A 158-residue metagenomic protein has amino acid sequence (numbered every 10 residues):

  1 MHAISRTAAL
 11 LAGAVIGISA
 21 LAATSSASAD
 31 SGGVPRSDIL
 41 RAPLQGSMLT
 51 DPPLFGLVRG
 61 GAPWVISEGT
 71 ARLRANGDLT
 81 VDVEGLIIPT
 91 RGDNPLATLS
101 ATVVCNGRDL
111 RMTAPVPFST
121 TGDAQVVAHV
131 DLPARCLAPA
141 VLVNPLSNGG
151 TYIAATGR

Functional and structural regions predicted by a protein language model:
H2-A27: Secretory targeting and sorting signals
A20, A62, R72-R74, G92 (+1 more regions): Sterically constrained small-residue positions within well-ordered secondary structures of folded domains
A29-A75: Transition segment at domain starts
A29-S31, V65, S100-N106, A128: Mature extracytoplasmic/periplasmic regions of secreted or cell-envelope proteins, especially long low-complexity
I66-E68, D78-T80, D123-V127: Intrinsic-disorder/low-complexity, polar/charged segments enriched in Ser/Thr/Lys/Arg/Asp/Glu/Gln
T70-D109: Mature extracytoplasmic domains of secretory-pathway proteins
D109-R158: Helix-rich interaction surfaces within compact, conserved domain-sized segments that mediate assembly or partner
